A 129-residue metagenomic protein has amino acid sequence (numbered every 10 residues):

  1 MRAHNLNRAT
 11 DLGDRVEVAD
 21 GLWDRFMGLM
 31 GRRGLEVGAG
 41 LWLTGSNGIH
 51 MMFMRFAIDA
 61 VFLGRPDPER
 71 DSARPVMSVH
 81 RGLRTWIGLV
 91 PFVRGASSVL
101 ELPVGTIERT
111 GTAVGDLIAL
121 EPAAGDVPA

Functional and structural regions predicted by a protein language model:
M1-A129: Compact, glycine-rich, soluble single-domain proteins
